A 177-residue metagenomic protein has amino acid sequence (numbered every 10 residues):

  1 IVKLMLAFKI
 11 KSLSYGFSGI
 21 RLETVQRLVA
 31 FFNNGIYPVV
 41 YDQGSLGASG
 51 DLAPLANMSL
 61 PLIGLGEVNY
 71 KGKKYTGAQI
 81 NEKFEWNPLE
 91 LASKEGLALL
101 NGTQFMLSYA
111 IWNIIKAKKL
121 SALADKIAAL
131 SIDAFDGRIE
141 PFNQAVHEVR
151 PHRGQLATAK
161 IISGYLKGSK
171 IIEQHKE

Functional and structural regions predicted by a protein language model:
I1-E177: Conserved, well-structured ligand/cofactor-binding cores
